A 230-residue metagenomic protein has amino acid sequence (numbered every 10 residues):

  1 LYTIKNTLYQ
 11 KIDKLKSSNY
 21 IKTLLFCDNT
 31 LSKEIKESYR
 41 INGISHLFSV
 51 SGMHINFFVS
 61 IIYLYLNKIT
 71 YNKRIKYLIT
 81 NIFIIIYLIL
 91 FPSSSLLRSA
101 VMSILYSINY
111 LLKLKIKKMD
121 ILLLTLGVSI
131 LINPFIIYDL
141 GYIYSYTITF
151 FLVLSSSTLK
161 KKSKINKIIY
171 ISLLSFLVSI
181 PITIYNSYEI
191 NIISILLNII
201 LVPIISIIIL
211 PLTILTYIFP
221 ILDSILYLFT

Functional and structural regions predicted by a protein language model:
L1-H46: Membrane-interface helix/helix-cap signal primarily in integral membrane proteins
L1-Y2, N6, Q10, K33 (+6 more regions): Non-globular, low-confidence helical/coil segments that flank catalytic cores
K14-S17, S94, I190, I205: Alpha-helix boundary/capping and short turn/kink residues
F26, Y106-Y110, N198, V202: Short amphipathic alpha-helical coupling elements at transmembrane boundaries
I35-S194: Hydrophobic alpha-helical transmembrane segments in multi-pass membrane proteins
I184-I200, I204, P211-T230: Membrane-interface amphipathic/re-entrant loop segments adjacent to transmembrane helices in multi-pass membrane
